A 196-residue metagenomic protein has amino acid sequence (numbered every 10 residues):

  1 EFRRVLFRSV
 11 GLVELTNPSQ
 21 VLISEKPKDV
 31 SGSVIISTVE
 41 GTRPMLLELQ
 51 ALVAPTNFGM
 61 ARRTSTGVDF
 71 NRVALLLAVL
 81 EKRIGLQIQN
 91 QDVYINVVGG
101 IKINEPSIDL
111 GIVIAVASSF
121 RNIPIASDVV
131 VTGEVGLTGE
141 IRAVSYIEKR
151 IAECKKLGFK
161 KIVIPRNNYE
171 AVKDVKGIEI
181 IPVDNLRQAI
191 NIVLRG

Functional and structural regions predicted by a protein language model:
R3-V39, R43-G196: Peripheral, non-AAA+ core regions of ATP-driven protein-machinery
